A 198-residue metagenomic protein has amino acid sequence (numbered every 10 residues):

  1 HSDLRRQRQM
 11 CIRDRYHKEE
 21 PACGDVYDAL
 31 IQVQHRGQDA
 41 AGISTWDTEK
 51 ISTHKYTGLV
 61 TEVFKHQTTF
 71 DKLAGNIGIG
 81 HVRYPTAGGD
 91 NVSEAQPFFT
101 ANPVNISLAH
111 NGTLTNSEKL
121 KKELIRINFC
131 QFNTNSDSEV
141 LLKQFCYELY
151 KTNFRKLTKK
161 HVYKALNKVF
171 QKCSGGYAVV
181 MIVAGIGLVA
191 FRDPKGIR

Functional and structural regions predicted by a protein language model:
H1-I12: Single conserved hydrophobic/aromatic residue that forms the stacking wall/gate of nucleotide- or nucleobase-binding
Q9, V104-L120: Conserved beta-strand-loop-short alpha-helix elements that form and flank the Mn2+/Mg2+-coordinating active site
Y16-K18, Y56, H81-Y84, H110-N111 (+3 more regions): Fold-independent oxyanion-binding glycine-rich loops and adjacent beta-strand/coil segments at enzyme active sites
E19, Q32-S107: Donor-binding/catalytic cores of nucleotide-activated saccharide and glycerol-phosphate transferases/polymerases
D39, K151-P194: Catalytic core of PPM/PP2C metal-dependent serine/threonine phosphatase domains
T53, A87-D90, N116-K119, E123-L124 (+3 more regions): Short helix/loop capping segments that flank catalytic or ligand/cofactor-binding pockets
L114-Y150: Glycine-rich phosphate-binding loop plus the immediately following alpha-helix
